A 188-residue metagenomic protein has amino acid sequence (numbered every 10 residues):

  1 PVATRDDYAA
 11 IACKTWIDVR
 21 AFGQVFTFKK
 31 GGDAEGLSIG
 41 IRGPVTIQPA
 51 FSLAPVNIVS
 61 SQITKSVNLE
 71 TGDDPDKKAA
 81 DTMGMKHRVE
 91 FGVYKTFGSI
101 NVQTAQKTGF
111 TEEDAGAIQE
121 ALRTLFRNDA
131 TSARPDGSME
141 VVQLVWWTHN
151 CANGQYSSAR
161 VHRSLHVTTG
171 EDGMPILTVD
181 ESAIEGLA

Functional and structural regions predicted by a protein language model:
P1-A188: RNA-binding basic/glycine-rich loop and surface signature characteristic of RAMP-family CRISPR effectors
